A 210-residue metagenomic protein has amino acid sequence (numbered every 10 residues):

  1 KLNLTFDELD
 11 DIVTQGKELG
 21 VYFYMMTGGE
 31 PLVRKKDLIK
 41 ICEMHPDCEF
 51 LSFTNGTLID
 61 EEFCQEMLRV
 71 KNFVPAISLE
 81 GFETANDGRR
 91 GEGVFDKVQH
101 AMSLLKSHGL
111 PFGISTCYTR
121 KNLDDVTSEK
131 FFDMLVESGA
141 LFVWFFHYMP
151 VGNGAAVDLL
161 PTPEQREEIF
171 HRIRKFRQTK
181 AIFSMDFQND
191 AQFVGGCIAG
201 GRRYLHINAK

Functional and structural regions predicted by a protein language model:
K1: Local cysteine-cluster metal-coordination motifs and their immediate loop/turn environment, predominantly Fe-S cluster
L4, E30, R90, D158-P161: Pocket-edge positions in alpha/beta enzyme catalytic cores
F6-T27, R34-H147: Radical SAM/AdoMet-radical enzyme domain recognition
C117, Y148, F187-A191: Short, well-ordered beta-to-alpha junction loops that form the rim of enzyme active sites and present histidine/acidic
L141-W144, G154-A181, H206-A209: C-terminal scaffold of the Radical SAM
V151: Active-site environment of divalent metal-dependent phosphoester hydrolases
E167, A181-K210: Accessory C-terminal segments flanking Radical SAM cores
